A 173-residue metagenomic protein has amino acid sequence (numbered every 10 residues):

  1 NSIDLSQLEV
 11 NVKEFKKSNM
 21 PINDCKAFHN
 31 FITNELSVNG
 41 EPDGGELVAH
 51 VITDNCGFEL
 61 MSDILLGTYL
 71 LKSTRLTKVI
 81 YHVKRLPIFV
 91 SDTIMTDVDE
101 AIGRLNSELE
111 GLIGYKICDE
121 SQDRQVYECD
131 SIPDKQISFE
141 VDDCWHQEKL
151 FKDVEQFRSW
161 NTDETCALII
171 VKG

Functional and structural regions predicted by a protein language model:
N1-S62: Electropositive, gly/pro-rich neighborhoods at or near active sites that engage anionic ligands
N19, N23, T53-G173: Domain-scale recognition of functional cores that engage charged ligands
